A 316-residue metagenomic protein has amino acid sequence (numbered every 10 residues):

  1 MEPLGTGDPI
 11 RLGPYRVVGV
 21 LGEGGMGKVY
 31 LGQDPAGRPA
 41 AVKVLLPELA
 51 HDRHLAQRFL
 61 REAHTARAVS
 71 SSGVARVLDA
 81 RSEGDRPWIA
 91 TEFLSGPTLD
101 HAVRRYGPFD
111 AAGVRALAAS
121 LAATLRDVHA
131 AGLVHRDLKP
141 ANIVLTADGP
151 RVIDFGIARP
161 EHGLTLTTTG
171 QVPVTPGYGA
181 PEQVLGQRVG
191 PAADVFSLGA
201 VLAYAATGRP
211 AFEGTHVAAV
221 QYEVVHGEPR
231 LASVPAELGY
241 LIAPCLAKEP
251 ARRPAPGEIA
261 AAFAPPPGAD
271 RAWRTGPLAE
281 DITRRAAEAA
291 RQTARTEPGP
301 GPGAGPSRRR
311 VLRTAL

Functional and structural regions predicted by a protein language model:
M1-P3, A287-L316: C-terminal or otherwise distal, non-catalytic regulatory regions appended to signaling enzyme catalytic cores
M1-R291: Eukaryotic protein kinase
